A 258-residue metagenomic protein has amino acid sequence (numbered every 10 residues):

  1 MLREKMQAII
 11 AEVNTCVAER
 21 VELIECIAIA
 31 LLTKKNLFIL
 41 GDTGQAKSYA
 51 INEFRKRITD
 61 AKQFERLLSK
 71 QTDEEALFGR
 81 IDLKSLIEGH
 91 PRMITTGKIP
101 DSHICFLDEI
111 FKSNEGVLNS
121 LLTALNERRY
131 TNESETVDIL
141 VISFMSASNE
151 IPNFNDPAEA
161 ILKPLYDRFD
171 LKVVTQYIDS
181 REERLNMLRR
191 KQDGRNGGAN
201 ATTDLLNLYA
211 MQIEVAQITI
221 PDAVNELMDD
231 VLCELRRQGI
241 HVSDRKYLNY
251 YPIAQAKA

Functional and structural regions predicted by a protein language model:
L2-D42: Pre-Walker A (pre-P-loop) alpha-helix and adjacent loop at the N terminus of AAA/AAA+ ATPase modules, a conserved
E19, I27, I39, L77 (+5 more regions): Conserved RecA-like P-loop NTPase ATPase core
E25-A30, L83-C105: Conserved alpha-helical scaffold flanking the Walker A/P-loop in AAA+ ATPase domains
E25-L32, T123, L248-A258: Contiguous, well-ordered alpha-helical segments that form the cores/surfaces of helical PPI scaffolds
A28-S69: Walker A/P-loop
Y49, E65, L83-H90, I104-S120 (+2 more regions): Canonical AAA+ ATPase core
R57-D60, S69-E88: Conserved NTP-binding/hydrolysis module of P-loop NTPases
K191-A258: Basic, amphipathic alpha-helical bundle interface domains used for macromolecular binding and assembly
